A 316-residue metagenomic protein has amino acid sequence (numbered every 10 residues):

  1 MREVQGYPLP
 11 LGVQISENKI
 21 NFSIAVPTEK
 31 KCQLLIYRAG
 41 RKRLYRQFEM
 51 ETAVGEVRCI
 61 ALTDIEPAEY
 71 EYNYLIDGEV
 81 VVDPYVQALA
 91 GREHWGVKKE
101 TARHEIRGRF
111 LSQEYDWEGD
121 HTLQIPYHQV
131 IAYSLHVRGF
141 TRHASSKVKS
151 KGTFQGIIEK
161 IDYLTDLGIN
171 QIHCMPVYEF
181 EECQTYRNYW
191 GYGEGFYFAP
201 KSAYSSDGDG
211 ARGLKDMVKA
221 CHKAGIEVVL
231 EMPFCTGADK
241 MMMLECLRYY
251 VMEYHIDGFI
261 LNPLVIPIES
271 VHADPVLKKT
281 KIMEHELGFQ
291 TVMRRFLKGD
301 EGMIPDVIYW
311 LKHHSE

Functional and structural regions predicted by a protein language model:
M1-K19, T52-H136, T141-S146: The feature marks proteins involved in alpha-glucan
I24, Y74, L135, L164 (+3 more regions): Conserved, mostly hydrophobic/aromatic
A25-K31: Short proline/glycine-enriched turn/loop motifs at strand-loop junctions of beta-rich domains
R41-F48: Surface-exposed loop/edge segments in extracytoplasmic proteins
W95, K99-E105, H255, I268-E316: Conserved alpha/beta catalytic core and glycan-binding cleft of carbohydrate-active enzymes
S146-T153, F180-K223, E227, T236-I256: Aromatic- and acidic-residue-enriched carbohydrate-binding clefts of CAZyme catalytic domains
E159-F180: Catalytic domains of carbohydrate-active enzymes, especially glycoside hydrolases
K223-I226, P233-Q290: Active-site neighborhood of glycoside hydrolase catalytic domains
